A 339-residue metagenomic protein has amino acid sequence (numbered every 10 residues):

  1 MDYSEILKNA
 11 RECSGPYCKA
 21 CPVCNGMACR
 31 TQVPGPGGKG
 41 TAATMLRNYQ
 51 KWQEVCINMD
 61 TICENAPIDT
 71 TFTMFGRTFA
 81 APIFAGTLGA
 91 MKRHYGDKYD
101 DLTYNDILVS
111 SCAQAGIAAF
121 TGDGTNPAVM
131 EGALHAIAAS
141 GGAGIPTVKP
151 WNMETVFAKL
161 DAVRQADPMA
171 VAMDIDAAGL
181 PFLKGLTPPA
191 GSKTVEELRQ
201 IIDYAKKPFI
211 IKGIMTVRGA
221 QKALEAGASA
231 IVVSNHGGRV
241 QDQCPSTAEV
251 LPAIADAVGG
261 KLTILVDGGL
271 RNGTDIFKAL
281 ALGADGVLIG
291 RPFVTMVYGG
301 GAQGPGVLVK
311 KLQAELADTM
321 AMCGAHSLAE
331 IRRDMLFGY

Functional and structural regions predicted by a protein language model:
D2-A80, I331: An N-cap/entry alpha-helix motif that binds or orients negatively charged groups
T44-M130: N-terminal functional module of multi-domain proteins
Y95, F120-G122, G144-W151, K184-P189: Flexible, glycine/proline-enriched loop segments at strand-loop-helix junctions that form or flank small-ligand binding
S110, A139, W151-V266, G273-M296 (+2 more regions): Alpha/beta enzyme core
A118, A128-T155: Long, hydrophobic, well-ordered secondary-structure blocks that form the structural core and pocket-lining surfaces
A118-D123, I145-T147, V232-V233, V287-I289: Short hydrophobic alpha-helical runs that function as membrane-insertion/retention elements
V294-P305: Short beta-alpha connecting loops at secondary-structure transitions that line or flank enzyme active sites
K311-A329: N-terminal pre-core extensions flanking Radical SAM catalytic domains
